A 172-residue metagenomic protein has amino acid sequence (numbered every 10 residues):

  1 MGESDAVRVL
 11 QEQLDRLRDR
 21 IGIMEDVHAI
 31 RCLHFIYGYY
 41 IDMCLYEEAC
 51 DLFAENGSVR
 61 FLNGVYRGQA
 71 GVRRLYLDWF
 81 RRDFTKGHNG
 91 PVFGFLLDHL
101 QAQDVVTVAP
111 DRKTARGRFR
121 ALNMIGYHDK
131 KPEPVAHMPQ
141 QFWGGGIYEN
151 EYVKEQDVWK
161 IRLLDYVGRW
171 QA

Functional and structural regions predicted by a protein language model:
M1-Y39, M43-E47, D51: Short, low-complexity N-terminal intrinsically disordered segments enriched in polar/charged residues
G2-R18, G90-A172: A beta-strand edge to alpha-helix "cap/lid" segment located at domain peripheries
H28, C32, C44, R67 (+2 more regions): Short, well-structured alpha-helical interface segments that form or flank functional binding sites
Y39, L62, M138, F142: Short, charged/polar micro-motifs that form catalytic or ligand-binding hotspots
I41, G71, E149: Short, flexible micro-motifs
Y46-N123: A solvent-exposed, acidic/Ser-Thr-rich amphipathic alpha-helical stretch
